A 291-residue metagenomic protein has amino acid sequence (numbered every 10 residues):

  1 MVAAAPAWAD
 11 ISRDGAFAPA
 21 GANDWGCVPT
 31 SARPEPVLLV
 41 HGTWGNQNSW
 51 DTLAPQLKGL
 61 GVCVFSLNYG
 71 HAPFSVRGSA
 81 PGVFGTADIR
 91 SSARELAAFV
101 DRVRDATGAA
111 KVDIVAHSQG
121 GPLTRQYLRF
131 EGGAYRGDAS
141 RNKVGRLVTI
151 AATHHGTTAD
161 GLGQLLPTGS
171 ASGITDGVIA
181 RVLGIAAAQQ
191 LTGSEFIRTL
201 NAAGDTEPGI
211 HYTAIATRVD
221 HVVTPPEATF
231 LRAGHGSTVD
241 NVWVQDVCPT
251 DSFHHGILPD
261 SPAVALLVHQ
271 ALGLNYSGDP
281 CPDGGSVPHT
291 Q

Functional and structural regions predicted by a protein language model:
M1-A9: Secretory targeting and sorting signals
W8-A22, C27, H155, D160-R181 (+2 more regions): Composition-driven, intrinsically disordered low-complexity tracts enriched in small residues
D10-G15, N23, S31-V112: Active-site catalytic motif of lipid deacylating hydrolases and related acyltransferases
P29-R33, L57-G59, A106-T107, V115-A116 (+4 more regions): Extracellular/periplasmic catalytic domains that process cell-envelope and extracellular macromolecules
H41, V64, A93-N201: Serine-dependent carboxylesterase/thioesterase catalytic core of lipase-like alpha/beta-hydrolase/SGNH enzymes
F65, A72-A87, G133-R136, S140-R141 (+3 more regions): Surface-exposed intrinsically disordered loops and tails
V76-S79, G156-G163, T224-A228, F253: Short aromatic-enriched loop/helix-cap "lid" or pocket-rim segments at secondary-structure transitions that line
G169, D205-Q291: C-terminal catalytic-base region of ester-bond hydrolases, centering on the histidine of the charge-relay
